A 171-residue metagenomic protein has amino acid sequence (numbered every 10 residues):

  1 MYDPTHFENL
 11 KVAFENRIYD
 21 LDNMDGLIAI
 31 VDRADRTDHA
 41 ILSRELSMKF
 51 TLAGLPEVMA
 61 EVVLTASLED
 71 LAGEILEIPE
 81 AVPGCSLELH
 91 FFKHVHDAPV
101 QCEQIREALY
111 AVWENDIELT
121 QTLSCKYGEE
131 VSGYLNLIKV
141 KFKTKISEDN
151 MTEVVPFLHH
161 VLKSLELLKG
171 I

Functional and structural regions predicted by a protein language model:
M1-M24: Short, extreme N-terminal leader segments that mark the start of a protein/domain
Y2, H6-L10, Q101, I105 (+2 more regions): Short amphipathic alpha-helical segments
D3, D38-I41, L76-A81: Short, solvent-exposed beta-strand/turn "edge" segments of beta-rich domains on protein surfaces
N16-R17, L21-E74: N-terminal interaction modules that seed assembly of large macromolecular complexes
S47-T51, V63, E88-F92, L137-K145: Residue-level recognition of well-ordered beta-strand positions that form the cores of beta-sheet-rich folds across
G54-M59, D70-L71, H94-E103, K145-M151: Short, surface-exposed beta-strand/loop "edge" segments at domain boundaries and coil↔beta transitions
S67-S132: Short, internal acidic amphipathic alpha-helical interface segments that mediate docking to partner proteins
R106-I171: Glycine-rich, aromatic-bearing surface loops/beta-hairpins
